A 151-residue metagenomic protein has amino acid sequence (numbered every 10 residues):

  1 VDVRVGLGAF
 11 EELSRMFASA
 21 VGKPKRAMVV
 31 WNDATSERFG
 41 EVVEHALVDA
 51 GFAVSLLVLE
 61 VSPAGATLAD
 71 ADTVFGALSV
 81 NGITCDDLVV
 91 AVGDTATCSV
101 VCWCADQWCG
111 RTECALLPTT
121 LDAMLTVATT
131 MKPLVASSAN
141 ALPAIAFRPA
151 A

Functional and structural regions predicted by a protein language model:
V1-D87: ATP/NTP phosphate-donor binding region
G6-G8, G93-T95, R111, T130-M131: Glycine-centered flexibility sites
E11, E37, A96-C98, A123: Glycine-rich nucleotide phosphate-binding loop and flanking beta-alpha elements of Rossmann-like dinucleotide-binding
F39-E41, V100-C102, T126: Short glycine-/acidic-enriched loop or helix-start segments at secondary-structure transitions that form or flank
V61-P63, A96, L121: Residue-level detector of flexible, active-site-proximal loop/helix-junction positions within diverse enzyme catalytic
A69-G76, A96-W103, M131-A136: Noncatalytic linker/hinge segments flanking ATPase motor cores
N81-C104, W108-T119: A short, small-residue-rich loop immediately preceding and capping a beta-strand
D106-A151: A glycine/threonine-rich phosphate-anchoring loop and its flanking beta-alpha core in nucleotide/phosphate-binding
